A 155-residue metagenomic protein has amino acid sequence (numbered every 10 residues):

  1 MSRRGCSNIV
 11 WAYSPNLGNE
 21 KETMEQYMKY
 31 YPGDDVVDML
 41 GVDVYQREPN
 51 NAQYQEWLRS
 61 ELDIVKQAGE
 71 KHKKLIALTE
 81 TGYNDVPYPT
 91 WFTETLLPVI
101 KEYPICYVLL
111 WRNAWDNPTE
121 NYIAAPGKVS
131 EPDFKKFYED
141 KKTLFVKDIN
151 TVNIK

Functional and structural regions predicted by a protein language model:
M1-E25, K73-P87, L110: Aromatic-lined carbohydrate-recognition surfaces of secreted/lumenal glycan-active proteins
M1-V10, G33-V36, E70-L75, P98-P104: Secondary-structure boundary elements
R3-R4, R47, R59, R112: Arginine residue identity/basic-tract feature
Y13, Y30-Y31, Y45, Y107 (+1 more regions): Aromatic side chains
L17, D43-E48, A114-D116: Short loop/turn segments at secondary-structure transitions that flank enzyme active sites
L17-P32, Q55-A68, T90-P98: Alpha-helical scaffolding within the catalytic cores of extracellular/periplasmic polymer-degrading hydrolases
D35-P87, D133, E139-D148: Glycoside hydrolase catalytic-domain groove-lining segments
K74-K155: Substrate-binding cleft of secreted/luminal carbohydrate-active enzymes
